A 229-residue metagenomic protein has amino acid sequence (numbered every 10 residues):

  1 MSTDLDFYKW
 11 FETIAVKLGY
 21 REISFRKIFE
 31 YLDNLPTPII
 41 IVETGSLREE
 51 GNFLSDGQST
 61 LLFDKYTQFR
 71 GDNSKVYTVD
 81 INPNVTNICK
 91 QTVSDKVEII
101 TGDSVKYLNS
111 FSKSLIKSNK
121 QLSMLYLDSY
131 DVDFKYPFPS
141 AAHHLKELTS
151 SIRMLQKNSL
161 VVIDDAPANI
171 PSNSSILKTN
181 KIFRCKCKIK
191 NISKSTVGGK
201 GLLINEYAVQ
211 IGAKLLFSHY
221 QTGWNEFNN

Functional and structural regions predicted by a protein language model:
M1-N229: A short alpha-helical cap/connector motif
